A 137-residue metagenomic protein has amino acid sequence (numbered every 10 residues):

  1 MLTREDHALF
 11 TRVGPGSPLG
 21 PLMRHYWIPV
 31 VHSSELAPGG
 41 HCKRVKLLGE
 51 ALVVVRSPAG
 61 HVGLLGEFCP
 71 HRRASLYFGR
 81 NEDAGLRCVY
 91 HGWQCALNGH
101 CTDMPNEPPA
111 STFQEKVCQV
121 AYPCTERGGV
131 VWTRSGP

Functional and structural regions predicted by a protein language model:
M1-S33, C118, Y122-T125, T133-G136: Replace "small metal-dependent catalytic modules" with "small catalytic or cofactor-binding modules
S33-P137: Rieske [2Fe-2S] iron-sulfur-binding domain
